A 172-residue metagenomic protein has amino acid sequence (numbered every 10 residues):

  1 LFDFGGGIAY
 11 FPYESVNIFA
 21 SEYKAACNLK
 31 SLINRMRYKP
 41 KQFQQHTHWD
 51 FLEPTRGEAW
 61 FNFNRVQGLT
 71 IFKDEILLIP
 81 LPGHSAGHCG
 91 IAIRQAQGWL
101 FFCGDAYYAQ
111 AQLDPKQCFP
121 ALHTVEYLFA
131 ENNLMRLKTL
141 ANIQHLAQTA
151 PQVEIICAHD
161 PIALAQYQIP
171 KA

Functional and structural regions predicted by a protein language model:
L1, S21, L81, C157-P161: Short, well-ordered beta-to-alpha junction loops that form the rim of enzyme active sites and present histidine/acidic
L1-Y13, H84-H88: Di-metal (Zn2+ and/or Mg2+/Mn2+) metal-binding site signature of metallo-dependent hydrolases with the MBL/beta-CASP
G5, Y10, F19-P80, L128-Q152: Metallo-beta-lactamase
G7-I8, A92, L113, Y167: Short, function-defining helix-loop hinge/capping sites that tune catalysis or transport
S15-A20, F102-G104: Short hydrophobic/aromatic-enriched beta-strand-loop microsegments
I71-D74, A92-A96: Active-site beta-strand termini and strand-to-loop segments that position acidic
P82-H84, R94: Short polar/acidic secondary-structure junctions
Q97-A172: Cap/insert and terminal regions of metallo-dependent hydrolase folds
